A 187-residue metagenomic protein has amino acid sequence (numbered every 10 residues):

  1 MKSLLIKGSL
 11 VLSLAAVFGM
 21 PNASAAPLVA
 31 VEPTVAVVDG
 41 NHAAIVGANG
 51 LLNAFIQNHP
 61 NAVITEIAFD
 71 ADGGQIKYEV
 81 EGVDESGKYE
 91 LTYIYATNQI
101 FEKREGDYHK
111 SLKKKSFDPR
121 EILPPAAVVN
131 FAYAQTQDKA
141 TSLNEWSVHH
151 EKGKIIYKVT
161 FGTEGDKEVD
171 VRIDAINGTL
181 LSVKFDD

Functional and structural regions predicted by a protein language model:
K2-D187: Long, terminal "pre-/pro-" and other extracytoplasmic accessory regions that lie outside the mature folded/catalytic
